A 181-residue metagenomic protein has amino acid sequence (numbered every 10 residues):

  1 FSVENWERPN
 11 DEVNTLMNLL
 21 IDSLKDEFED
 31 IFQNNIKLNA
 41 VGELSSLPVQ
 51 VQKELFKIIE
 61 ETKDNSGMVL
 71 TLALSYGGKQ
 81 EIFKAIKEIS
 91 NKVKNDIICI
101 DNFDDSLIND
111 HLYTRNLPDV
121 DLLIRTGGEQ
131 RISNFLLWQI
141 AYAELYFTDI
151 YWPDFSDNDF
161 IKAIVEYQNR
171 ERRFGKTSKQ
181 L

Functional and structural regions predicted by a protein language model:
F1-L181: Flexible, compositionally biased loop and terminal segments
